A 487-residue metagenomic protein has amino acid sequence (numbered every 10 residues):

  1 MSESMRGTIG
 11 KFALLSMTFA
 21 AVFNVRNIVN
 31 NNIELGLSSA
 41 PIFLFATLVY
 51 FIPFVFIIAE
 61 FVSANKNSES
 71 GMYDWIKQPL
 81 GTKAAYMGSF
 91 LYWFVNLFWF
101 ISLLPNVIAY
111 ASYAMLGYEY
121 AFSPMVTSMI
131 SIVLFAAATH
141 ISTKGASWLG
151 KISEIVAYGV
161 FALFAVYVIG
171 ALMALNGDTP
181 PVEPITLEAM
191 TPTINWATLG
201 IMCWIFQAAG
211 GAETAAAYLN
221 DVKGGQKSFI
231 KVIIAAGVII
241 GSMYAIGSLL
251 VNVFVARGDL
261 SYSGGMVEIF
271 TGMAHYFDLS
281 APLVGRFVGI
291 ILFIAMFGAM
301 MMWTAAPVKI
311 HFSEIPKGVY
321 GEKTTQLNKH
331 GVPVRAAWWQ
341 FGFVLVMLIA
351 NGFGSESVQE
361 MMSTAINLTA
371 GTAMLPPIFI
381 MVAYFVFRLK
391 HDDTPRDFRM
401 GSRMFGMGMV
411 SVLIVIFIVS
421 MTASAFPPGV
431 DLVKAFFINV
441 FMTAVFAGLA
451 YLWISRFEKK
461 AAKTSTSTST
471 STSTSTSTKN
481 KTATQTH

Functional and structural regions predicted by a protein language model:
M1-P41, F45, F51-A59, N67 (+3 more regions): Membrane-interface "cap" regions at the ends of multi-pass membrane proteins
S2-M5, S63, Y113, V133-V156 (+3 more regions): Membrane-water interface regions at transmembrane-helix termini and the short interhelical loops of multi-pass membrane
M5, G10, L327-H330, M374-A425 (+1 more regions): C-terminal membrane-solvent junction of multi-pass transporters and transport-like membrane proteins
G7, F122-V126, E154-G289: Helix-loop-helix junctions that connect adjacent transmembrane segments in multi-pass membrane transporters
N30-P41, M115-P124, A146-V156, V346-F379 (+2 more regions): Transmembrane helix-loop boundary segments of multi-pass membrane transporters
F56-E60, S68-S131, H140, M296-I310 (+3 more regions): Hydrophobic transmembrane alpha-helices that form the core helical bundles of multi-pass secondary transporters
D74-W75, G81, A235-M301, Y320-T369: TM-loop-TM module centered on a large, flexible mid-protein loop between adjacent transmembrane helices in multi-pass
A111, S128-P180, I233-V238, I366-F379 (+2 more regions): Membrane-interface loop-to-helix entry segments
